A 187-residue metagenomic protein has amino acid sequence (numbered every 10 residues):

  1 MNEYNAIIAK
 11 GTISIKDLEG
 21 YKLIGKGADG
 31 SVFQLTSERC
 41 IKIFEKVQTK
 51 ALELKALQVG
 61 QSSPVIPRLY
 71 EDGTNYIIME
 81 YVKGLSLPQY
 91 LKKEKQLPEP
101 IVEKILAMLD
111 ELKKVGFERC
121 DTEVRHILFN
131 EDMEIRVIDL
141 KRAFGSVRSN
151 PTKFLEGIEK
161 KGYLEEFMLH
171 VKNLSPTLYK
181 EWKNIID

Functional and structural regions predicted by a protein language model:
N2-L54: ATP-binding glycine-rich loop module of kinase domains
G25, R68-D72, R119-C120: Short beta-strand
Q58-Q61, V65-V102: Conserved structural core of kinase catalytic domains
P88-I135, P151: Conserved kinase catalytic-core helix
D132-D187: C-lobe/activation-segment region of protein kinase-like
